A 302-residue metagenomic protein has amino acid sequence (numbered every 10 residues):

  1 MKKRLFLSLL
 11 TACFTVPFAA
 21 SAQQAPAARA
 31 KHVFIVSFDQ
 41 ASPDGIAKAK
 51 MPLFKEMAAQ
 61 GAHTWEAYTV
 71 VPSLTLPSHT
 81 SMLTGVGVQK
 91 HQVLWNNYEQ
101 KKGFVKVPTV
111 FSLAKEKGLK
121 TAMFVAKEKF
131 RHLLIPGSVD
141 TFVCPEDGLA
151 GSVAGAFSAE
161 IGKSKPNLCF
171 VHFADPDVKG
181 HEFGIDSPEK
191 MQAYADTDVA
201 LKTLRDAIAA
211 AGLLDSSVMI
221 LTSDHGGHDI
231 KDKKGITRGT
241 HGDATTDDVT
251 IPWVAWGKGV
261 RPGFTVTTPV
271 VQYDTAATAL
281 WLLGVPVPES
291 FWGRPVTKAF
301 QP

Functional and structural regions predicted by a protein language model:
K3-L10: N-terminal export leaders
L10-T15, A20-F34, Q40-A59, G284-F291 (+1 more regions): …; additionally, a secondary subgroup of soluble metalloenzymes is captured
R29-P43, E56-M57, M82, A114 (+5 more regions): Beta-strand elements within well-structured catalytic alpha/beta cores of enzymes that handle phosphate/sulfate esters
F34-I35, L53, D196-G239, A279: Metal-dependent active-site segment of extracytoplasmic phospho-/sulfohydrolases and closely related
D44-S78, V86: Short, structured active-site-proximal loop/turn typified by the sulfatase FGly-forming signature C/S-X-P-X-R
L83, T240-G284, T297-F300: Substrate-binding rim/cap in mid-to-C-terminal beta-strand-loop elements of soluble/periplasmic
Q89-N97, K101-V153: Catalytic-site neighborhoods of secreted/periplasmic enzymes that process anionic sulfate/phosphate groups
E128, H132-T141, F157-T203, G235: Active-site His/acidic residue clusters
